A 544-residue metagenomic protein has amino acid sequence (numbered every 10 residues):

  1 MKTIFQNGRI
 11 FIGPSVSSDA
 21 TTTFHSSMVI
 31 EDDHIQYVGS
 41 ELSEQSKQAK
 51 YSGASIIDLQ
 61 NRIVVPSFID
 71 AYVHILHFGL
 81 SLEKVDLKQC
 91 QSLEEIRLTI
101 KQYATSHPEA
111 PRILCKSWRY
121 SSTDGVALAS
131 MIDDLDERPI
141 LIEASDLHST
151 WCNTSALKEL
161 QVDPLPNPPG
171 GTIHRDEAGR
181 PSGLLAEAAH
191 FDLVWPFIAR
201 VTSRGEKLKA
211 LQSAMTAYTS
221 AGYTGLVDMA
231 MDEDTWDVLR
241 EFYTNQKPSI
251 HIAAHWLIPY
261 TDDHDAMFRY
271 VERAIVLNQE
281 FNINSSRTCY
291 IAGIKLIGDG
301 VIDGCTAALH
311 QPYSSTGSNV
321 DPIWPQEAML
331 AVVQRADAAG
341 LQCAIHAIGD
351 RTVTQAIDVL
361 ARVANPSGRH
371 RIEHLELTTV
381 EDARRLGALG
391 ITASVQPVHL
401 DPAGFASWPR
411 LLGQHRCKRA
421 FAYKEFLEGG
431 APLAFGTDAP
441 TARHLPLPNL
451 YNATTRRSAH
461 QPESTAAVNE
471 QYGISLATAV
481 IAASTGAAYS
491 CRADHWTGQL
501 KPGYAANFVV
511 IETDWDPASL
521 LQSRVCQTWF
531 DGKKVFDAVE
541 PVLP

Functional and structural regions predicted by a protein language model:
K2-N7, F11-R269, A292, L296-R335 (+7 more regions): Divalent metal-binding segments
Y37-V38, C115, F508-I511, D537: A generic structural signal for residues embedded in beta-strands
Y103, S519-V539: P-loop/Walker A phosphate-binding loop and immediately adjacent motor/lid segment at beta-alpha junctions
C152, D262-A266, A403-S407, L445 (+1 more regions): Short, charged, surface-exposed secondary-structure boundary motifs
G171-G179, T378, R385, L389: Hydrophobic membrane-embedded alpha-helices and membrane-water interface caps/short interhelical or interfacial loops
T244-I250, L277-R287, A338-A339, A361-R369 (+4 more regions): Secondary-structure transition/capping motifs at alpha-helix termini and the adjoining loop/turn into the next element
I250-I294, R369-E376, A406, L411-A434: Phosphate/diphosphate-binding loops
V333-A344, R351-H370, H374-L375, V380-R384 (+2 more regions): His/Asp/Glu-enriched, well-ordered alpha-helical/loop segment that forms or immediately abuts the divalent-metal
